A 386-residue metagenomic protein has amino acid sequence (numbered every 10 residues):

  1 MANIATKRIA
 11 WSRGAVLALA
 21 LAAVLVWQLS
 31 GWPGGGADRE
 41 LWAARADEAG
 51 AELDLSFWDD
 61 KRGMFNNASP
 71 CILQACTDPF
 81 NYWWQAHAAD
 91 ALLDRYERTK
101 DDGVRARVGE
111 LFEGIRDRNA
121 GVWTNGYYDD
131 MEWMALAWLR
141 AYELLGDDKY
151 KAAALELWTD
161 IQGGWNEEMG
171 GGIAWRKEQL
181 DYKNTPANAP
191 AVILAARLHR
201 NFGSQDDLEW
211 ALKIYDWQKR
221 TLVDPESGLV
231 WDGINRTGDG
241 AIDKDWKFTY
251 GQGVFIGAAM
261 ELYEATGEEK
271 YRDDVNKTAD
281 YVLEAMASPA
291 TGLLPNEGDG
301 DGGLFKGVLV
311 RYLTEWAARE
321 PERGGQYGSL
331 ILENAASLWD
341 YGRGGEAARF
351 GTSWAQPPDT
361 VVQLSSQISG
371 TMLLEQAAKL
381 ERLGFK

Functional and structural regions predicted by a protein language model:
A5-A18: N-terminal Sec-pathway targeting helices
A18-V26: Bacterial N-terminal signal peptides
V26-D38: C-terminal region of N-terminal signal peptides and the immediate post-cleavage residues of exported proteins
D38-A89, R95-W133, A141-Y142, K183 (+2 more regions): CBM-like carbohydrate-recognition segments
R105-N201, L208-E209: Extended ligand-binding groove/face enriched in aromatic
N188, A195-H199, D207-L262: Active-site cradle of extracellular carbohydrate-active enzymes
G251-T266, Y271-A287: Oxyanion-binding "anion nests"
